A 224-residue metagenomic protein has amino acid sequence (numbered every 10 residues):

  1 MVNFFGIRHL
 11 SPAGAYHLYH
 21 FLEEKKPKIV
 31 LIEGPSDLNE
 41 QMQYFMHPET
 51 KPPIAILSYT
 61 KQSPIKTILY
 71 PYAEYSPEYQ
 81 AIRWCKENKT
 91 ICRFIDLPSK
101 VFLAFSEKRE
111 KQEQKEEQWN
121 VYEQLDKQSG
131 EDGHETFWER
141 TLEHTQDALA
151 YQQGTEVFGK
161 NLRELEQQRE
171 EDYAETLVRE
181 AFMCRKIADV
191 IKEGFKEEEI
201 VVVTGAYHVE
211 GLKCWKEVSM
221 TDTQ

Functional and structural regions predicted by a protein language model:
M1-Q224: Compositional signal for N-terminal targeting/processing segments
